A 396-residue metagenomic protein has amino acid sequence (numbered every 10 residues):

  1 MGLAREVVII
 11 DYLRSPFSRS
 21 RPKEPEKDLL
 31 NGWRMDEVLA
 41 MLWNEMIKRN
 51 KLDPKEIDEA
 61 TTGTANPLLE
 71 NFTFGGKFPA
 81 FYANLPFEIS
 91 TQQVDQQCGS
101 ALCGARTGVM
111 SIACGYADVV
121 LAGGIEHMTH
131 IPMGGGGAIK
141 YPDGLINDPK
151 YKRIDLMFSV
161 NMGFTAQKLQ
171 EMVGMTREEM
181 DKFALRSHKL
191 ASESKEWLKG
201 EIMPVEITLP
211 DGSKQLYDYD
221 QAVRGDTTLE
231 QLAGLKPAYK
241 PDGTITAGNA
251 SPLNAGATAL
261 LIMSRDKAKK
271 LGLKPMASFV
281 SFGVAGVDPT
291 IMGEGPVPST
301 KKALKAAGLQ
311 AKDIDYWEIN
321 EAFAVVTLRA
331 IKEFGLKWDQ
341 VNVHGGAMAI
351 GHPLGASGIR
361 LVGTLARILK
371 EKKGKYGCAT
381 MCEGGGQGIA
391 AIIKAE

Functional and structural regions predicted by a protein language model:
G2-A65, L69-A83, F87-Q93, C98 (+6 more regions): Conserved active-site "lid/cap" helical segment
G2-G32, E171, L229-E294, P298 (+4 more regions): Condensing-enzyme catalytic core mediating Claisen C-C bond formation in acyl metabolism
R14-P22, D28-M41, R49, E179-K270 (+2 more regions): N-terminal extracellular/periplasmic Venus flytrap/periplasmic-binding protein-like
N66-D118, L156-N161, D226-P252, E333-R360 (+2 more regions): Conserved catalytic cysteine-centered active-site region of acyl-thioester-dependent Claisen-condensing enzymes
V94-E126, Q170-W197, A259-D266, I331-K332 (+2 more regions): Active-site-proximal alpha-helical scaffold in enzymes
V119-V173: Flexible glycine-/small-residue-enriched beta->alpha junction loops that bind anionic phosphate/pyrophosphate groups
Q167, E201, I207-L209, V280-A349: Active-site pocket-lining segment
